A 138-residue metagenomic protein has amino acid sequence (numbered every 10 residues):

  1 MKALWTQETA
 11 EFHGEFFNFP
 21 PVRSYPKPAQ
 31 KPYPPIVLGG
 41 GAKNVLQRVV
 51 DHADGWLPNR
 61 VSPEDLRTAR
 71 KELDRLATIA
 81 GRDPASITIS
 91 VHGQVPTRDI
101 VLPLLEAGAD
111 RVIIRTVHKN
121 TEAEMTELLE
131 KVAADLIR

Functional and structural regions predicted by a protein language model:
M1-R138: Active-site-adjacent structural elements that line small-molecule/cofactor binding pockets in enzymes
